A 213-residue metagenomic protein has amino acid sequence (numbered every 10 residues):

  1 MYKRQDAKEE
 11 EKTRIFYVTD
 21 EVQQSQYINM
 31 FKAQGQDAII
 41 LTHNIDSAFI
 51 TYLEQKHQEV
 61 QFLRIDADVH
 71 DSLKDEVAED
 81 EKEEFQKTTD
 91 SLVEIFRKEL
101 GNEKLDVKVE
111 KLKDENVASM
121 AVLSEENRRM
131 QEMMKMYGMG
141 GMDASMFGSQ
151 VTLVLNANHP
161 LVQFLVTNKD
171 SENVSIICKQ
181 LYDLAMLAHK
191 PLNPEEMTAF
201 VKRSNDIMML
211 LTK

Functional and structural regions predicted by a protein language model:
M1-K213: Long, intrinsically disordered, charge-dense linkers/tails
